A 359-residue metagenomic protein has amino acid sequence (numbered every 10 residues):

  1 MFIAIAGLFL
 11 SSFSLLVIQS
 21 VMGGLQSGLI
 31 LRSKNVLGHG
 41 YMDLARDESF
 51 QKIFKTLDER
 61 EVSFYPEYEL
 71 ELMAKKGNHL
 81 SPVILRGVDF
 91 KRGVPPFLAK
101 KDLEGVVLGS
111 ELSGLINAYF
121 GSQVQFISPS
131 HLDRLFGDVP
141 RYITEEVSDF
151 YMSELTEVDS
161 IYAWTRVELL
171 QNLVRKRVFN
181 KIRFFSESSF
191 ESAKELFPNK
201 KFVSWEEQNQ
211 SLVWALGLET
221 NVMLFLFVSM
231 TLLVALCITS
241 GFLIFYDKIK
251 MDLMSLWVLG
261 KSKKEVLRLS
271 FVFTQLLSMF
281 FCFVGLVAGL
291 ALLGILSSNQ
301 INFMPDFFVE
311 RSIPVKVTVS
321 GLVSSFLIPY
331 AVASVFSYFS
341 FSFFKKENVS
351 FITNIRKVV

Functional and structural regions predicted by a protein language model:
M1-F2, S192-L236, F245-I249, S255-L256 (+1 more regions): Peri-transmembrane interface segments
F13-L37, L243: Alpha-helical transmembrane segments
L31-G77, P82-D89, E310: Membrane-proximal extracellular/periplasmic loop immediately following the first transmembrane helix
P82-F120, E146: Short beta-strand boundary microenvironments
A118-V203: Basic-flanked hydrophobic alpha-helices used for secretion and membrane insertion
D252-L296: Transmembrane alpha-helical interface segments in multi-pass membrane proteins
F280-L327, A331-S334, Y338-S342: Short helix-loop junctions at transmembrane helix boundaries
S342-V359: Short cytosolic juxtamembrane segments of multi-pass membrane proteins
